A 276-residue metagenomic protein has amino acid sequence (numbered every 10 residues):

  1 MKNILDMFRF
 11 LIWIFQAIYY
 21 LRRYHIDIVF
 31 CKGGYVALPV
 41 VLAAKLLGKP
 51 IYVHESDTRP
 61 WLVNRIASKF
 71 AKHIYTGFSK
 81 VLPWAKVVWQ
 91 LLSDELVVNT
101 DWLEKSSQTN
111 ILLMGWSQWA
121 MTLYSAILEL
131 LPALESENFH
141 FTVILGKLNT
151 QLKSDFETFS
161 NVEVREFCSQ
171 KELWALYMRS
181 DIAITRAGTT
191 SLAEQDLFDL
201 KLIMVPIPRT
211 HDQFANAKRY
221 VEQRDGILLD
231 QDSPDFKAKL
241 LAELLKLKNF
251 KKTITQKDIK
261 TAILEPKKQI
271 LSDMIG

Functional and structural regions predicted by a protein language model:
K2-I28, L46: An amphipathic, basic-hydrophobic alpha-helix
I26-I28, M178-S191, L200: Acidic donor-binding loop of glycosyltransferase active sites
K32-V36: Short His-centered aromatic/hydrophobic patch
L46-N99, L103: Active-site-proximal region of nucleotide-activated glycan assembly enzymes, centered on histidine/acidic-rich loops
K49-P50, D181-I182, D199-I207, D225: Structural loop-to-beta junction motif characteristic of Rossmann-like glycosyltransferase folds
K105-I182, L192, F214, K218 (+2 more regions): Donor-nucleotide binding loops and adjacent catalytic segments primarily of GT-B fold Leloir glycosyltransferases
E222-K251: C-terminal "capping" alpha-helix adjacent to the active site of nucleotide-linked donor transferases in cell-envelope
A242-N249, K260-G276: C-terminal alpha-helical cap of glycosyltransferases
